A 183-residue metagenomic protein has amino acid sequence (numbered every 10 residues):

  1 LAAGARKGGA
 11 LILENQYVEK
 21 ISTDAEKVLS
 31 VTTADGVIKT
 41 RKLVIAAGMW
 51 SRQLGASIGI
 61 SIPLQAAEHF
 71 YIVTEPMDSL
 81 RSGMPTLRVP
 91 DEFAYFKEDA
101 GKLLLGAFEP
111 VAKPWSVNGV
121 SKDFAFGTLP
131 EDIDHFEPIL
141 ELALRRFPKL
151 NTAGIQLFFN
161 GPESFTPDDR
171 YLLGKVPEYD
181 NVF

Functional and structural regions predicted by a protein language model:
L1-K42: Helical element adjacent to the flavin cofactor pocket in flavoenzyme catalytic cores
S22, T32, K39, P63 (+3 more regions): Well-ordered beta-strand positions
V28-L29, A94, L103, D180-F183: Hydrophobic residues embedded in beta-strands of well-ordered beta-sheets
T33, V37-P85: Central helical "cap/lid" subdomain
I62-L64, M84-R88, A94, G154 (+1 more regions): Short Gly/Pro-enriched turn/cap motifs at secondary-structure boundaries
M77-F108: Conserved FAD-binding catalytic core of PHBH/FMO-like flavoproteins
E98-R145: Conserved FAD/dinucleotide-binding core of flavoprotein oxidoreductases
P130-F183: C-terminal catalytic lobe of FAD-dependent flavoproteins
